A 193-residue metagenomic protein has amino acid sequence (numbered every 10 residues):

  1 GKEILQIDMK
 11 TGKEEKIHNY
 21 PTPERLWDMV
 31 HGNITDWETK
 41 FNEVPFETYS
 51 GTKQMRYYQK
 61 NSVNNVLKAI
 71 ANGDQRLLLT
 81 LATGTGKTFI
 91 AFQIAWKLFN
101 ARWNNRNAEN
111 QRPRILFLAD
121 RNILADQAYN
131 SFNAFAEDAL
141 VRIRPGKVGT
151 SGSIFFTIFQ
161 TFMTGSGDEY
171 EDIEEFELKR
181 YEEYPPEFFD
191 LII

Functional and structural regions predicted by a protein language model:
G1-R114, A119, I123, Q127-A139 (+5 more regions): ATP-dependent helicase/translocase motor core
I143-K147: Short, solvent-exposed loop/turn elements at beta->coil junctions and helix N-caps that rim active or binding pockets
